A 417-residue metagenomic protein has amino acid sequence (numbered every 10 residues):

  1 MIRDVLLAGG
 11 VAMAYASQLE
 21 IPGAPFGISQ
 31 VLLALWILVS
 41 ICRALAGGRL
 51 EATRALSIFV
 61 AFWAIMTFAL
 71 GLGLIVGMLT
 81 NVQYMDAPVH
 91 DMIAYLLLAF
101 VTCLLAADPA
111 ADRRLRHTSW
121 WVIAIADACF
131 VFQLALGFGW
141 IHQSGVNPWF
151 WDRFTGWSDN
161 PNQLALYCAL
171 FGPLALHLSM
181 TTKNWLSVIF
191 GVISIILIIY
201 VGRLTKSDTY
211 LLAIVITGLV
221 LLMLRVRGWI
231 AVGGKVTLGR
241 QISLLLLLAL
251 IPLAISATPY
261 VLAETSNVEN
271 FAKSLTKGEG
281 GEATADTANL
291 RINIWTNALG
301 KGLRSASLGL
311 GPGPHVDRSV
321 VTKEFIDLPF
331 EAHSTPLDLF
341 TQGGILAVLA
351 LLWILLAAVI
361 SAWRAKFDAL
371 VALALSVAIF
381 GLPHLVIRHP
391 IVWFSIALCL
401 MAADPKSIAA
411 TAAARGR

Functional and structural regions predicted by a protein language model:
M1-Q83, A110-R113, H117, T181-I189 (+4 more regions): Transmembrane signal-anchor hairpin modules in multi-pass inner-membrane enzymes, especially those that act on
A12, I214, G218-L219, I354 (+2 more regions): Transmembrane alpha-helices of multi-pass inner-membrane enzymes
V60, A124, R225, T341-A378: Hydrophobic transmembrane alpha-helices and their immediate junctions
V60-L70, N81-A107, H117-A126, F130: Aromatic-anchored transmembrane helix interface
M85-V89, F150-P161, S334: Short aromatic-rich membrane-water interface segments that cap or initiate transmembrane helices in multi-pass membrane
R116-V146, S158-G228, W353, L375: Alpha-helical transmembrane segments of multi-pass inner-membrane proteins
Q143-S144, G280-G343: Long extracytoplasmic/lumenal interhelical loops at the membrane interface of multi-pass membrane proteins
R153-F154, K235-G239, A254-W295, V320: Flexible juxtamembrane loops connecting transmembrane helices in multi-pass membrane enzymes that build or modify
